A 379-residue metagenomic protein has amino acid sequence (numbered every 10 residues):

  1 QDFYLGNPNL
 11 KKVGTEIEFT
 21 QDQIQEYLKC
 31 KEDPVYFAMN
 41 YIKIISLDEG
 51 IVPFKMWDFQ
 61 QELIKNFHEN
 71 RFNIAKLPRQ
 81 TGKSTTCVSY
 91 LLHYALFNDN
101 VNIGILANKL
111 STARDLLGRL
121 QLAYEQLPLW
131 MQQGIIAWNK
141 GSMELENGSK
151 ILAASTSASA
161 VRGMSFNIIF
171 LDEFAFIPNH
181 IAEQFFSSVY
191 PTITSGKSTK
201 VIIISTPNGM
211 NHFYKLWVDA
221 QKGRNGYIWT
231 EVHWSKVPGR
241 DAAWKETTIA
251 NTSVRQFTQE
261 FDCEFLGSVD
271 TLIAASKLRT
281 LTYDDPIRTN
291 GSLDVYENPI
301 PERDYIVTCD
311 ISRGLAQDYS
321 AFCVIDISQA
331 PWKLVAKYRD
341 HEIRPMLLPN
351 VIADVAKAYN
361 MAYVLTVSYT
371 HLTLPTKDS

Functional and structural regions predicted by a protein language model:
Q1-E69: Pre-P-loop entry segment of helicase/translocase ATPase cores
N70-S89: Walker A/P-loop
N102-L120: Conserved Walker A/P-loop ATP-binding site and its immediately adjacent core in helicase/helicase-like ATPase domains
Q121-S165: Inter-Walker segment of RecA-like/P-loop motor cores
L122-Q126, Q132, F176-T252, L372: ASCE P-loop NTPase helicase motor core
L145, P301, A316-T366: Nucleic-acid-processing active sites and adjacent nucleic-acid-binding tracks, predominantly divalent metal-dependent
Q184, K236-I311: ATPase catalytic-site recognition across NTP-hydrolyzing enzymes
T370-T376: Conserved small/polar residues in nucleotide/adenosyl-binding loops
